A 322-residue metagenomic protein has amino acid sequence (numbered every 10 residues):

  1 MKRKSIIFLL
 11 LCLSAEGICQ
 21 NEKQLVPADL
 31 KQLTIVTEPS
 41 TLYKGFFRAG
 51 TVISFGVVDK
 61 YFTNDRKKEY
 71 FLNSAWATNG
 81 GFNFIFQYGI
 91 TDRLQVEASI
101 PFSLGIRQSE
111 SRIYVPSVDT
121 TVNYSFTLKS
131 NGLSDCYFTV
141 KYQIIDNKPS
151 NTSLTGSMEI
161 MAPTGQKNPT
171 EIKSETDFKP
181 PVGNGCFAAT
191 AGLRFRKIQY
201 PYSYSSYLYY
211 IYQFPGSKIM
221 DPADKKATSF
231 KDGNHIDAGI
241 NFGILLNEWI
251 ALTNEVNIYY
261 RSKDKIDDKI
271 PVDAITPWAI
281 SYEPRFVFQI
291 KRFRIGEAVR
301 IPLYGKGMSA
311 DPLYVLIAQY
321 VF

Functional and structural regions predicted by a protein language model:
C19-F62, T155: Outer-membrane beta-barrel biogenesis signature
N21-K23, T37-G45, R93, D146-L154 (+3 more regions): Short loop/turn motifs that connect adjacent beta-strands in outer-membrane beta-barrel proteins
E22, L72-T78, V122-G132, K179-G185 (+3 more regions): Replace "Gram-negative outer membrane beta-barrel proteins" with "bacterial and organellar outer membrane beta-barrel
T37-E38, A49-I53, F84-Y88, A98 (+8 more regions): Residues on the lipid-exposed face of transmembrane beta-strands in outer-membrane beta-barrel proteins
G45-V57, F178-I266: Detector for outer-membrane/organellar transmembrane beta-barrel domains, recognizing the amphipathic beta-strand
F46-R48, G89, Q95, Y137 (+6 more regions): Membrane-spanning beta-strand positions in outer-membrane beta-barrel proteins
F62-N64, K218-F322: Outer membrane beta-barrel transmembrane domains
G105-K225, A274, Q289: Outer-membrane pore/translocation modules
